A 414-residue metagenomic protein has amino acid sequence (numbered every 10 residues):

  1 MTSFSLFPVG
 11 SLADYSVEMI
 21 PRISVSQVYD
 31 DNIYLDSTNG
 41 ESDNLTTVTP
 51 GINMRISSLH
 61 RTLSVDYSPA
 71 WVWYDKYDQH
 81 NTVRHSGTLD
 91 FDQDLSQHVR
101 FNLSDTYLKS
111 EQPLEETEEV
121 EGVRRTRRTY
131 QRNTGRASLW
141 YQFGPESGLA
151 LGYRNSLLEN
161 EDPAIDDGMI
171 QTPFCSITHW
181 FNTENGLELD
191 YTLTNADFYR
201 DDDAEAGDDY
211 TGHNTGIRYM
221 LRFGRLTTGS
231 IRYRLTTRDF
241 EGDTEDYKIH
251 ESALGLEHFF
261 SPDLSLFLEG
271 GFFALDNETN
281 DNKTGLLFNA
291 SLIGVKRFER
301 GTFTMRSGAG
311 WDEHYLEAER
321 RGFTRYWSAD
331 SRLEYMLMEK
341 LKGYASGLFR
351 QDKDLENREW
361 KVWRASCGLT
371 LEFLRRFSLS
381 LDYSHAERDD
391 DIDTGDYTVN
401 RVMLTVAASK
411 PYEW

Functional and structural regions predicted by a protein language model:
M1-S5: Bacterial N-terminal signal peptides
G10-W414: Gram-negative and organellar
